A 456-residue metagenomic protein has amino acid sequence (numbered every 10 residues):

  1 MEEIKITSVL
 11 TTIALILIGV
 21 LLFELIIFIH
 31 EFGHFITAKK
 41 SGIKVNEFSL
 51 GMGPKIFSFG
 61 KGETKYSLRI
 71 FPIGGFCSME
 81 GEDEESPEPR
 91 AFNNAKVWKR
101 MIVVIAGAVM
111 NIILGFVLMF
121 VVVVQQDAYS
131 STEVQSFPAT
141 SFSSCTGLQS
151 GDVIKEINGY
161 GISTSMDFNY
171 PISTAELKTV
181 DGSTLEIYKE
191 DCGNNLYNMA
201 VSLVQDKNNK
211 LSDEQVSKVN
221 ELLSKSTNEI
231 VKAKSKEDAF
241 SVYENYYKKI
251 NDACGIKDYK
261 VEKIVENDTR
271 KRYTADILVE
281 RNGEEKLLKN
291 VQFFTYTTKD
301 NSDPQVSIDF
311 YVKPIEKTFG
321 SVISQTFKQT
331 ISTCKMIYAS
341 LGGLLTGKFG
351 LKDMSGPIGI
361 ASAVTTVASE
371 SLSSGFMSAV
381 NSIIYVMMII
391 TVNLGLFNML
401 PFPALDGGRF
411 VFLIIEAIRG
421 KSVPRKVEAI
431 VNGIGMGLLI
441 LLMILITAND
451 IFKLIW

Functional and structural regions predicted by a protein language model:
E2-I6, D206-K232, K236-D238, E244 (+4 more regions): Functional transmembrane alpha-helices
T11-L15, G19, K96-V104, S382-V386: Residue-level signature of transmembrane alpha-helical entry/exit and packing/kink sites in multi-pass membrane
A14-E88, F397-R419: Small-residue-rich helix-interface/hinge motifs
H30, L68, S143, G151-I154 (+7 more regions): Terminal peptide-recognition signature
K40, T64-S67, F71-A139: Internal alpha-helical transmembrane segments
M101-P138, F168-T174, E186, E190 (+4 more regions): PDZ/PDZ-like peptide-tail recognition elements
C145-N169, E176-G255, T330: Conserved PDZ fold ligand-binding element
N432-D450: Final/C-terminal transmembrane alpha-helix of multipass membrane proteins
